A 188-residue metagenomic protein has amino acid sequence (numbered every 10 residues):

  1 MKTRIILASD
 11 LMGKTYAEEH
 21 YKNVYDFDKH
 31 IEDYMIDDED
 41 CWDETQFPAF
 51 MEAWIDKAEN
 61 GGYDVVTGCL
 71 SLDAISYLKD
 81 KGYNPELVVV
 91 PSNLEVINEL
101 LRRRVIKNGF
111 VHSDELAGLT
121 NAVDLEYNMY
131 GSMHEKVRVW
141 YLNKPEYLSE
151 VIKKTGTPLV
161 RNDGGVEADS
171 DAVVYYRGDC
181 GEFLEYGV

Functional and structural regions predicted by a protein language model:
T3-Y21: Glycine-rich phosphate-binding P-loop
R4-I6, Y25, E86-V88, R138-W140: Hydrophobic/aromatic beta-strand patches that form the interior of the parallel beta-sheet core in alpha/beta enzyme
K14-T15, S71-Y77: Short, well-ordered alpha-helical microsegments
E19-E59: Conserved substrate/cofactor phosphate-moiety recognition/catalytic segment in nucleotide-dependent phosphotransferases
H20-N23, S76-E86: Short, surface-exposed basic-aromatic patches at helix termini and helix-loop junctions that form
D64-C69: Structural recognition of the conserved hydrophobic beta-strand(s) that form the central parallel beta-sheet of P-loop
K81-R104: Conserved phosphate-donor/acceptor-positioning beta-strand/loop module used by diverse small-molecule
R103-G187: Small-molecule kinase domains that catalyze NTP-dependent phosphoryl transfer to phosphate-bearing small molecules
